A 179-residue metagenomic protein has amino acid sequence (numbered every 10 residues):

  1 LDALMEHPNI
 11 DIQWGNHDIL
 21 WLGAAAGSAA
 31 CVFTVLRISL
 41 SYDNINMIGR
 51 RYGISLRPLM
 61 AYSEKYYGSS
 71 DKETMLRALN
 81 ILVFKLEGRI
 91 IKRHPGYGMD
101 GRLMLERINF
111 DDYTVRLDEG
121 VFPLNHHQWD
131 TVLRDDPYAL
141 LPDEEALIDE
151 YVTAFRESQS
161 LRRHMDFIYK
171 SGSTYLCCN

Functional and structural regions predicted by a protein language model:
L1-N179: Feature recognizes metal-dependent phosphohydrolase scaffolds
